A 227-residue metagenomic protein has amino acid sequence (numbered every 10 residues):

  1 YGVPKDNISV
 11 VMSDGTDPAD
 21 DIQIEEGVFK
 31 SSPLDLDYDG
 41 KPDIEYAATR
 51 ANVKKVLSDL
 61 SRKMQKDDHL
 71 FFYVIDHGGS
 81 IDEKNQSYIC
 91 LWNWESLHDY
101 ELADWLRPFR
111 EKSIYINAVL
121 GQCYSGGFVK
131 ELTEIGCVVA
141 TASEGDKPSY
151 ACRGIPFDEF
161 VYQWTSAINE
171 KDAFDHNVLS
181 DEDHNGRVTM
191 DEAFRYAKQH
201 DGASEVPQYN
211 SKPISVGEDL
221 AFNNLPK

Functional and structural regions predicted by a protein language model:
Y1-I8, K66-F71, E111-N117, T133-V138: Loop/turn elements at helix/coil->beta-strand transitions in domains of secreted/extracellular proteins
Y1-S13, A19-V28, V53: N-terminal carbohydrate-binding/catalytic regions of secreted carbohydrate-active enzymes
V3, A48, N52-D59, L97 (+7 more regions): Extracytoplasmic/secreted proteins, especially bacterial periplasmic and envelope-associated proteins
K5, D14-P18, D76-D82, W94-S96 (+3 more regions): Solvent-exposed loop/turn segments at secondary-structure junctions within structured extracellular/periplasmic domains
D21-Q23, D82-S87, V129-L132, A151-C152: Short, solvent-exposed loop/turn and secondary-structure capping segments
I22-I44, N85-S87, H176-M190, K212-L220 (+1 more regions): Acidic, glycine-anchored loop motifs typical of Ca2+
I24-K54, K63-Q65, I75-R110: A short, glycine/acidic-enriched catalytic loop
I116-K212: Active-site-proximal C-terminal subdomain of hydrolase catalytic domains
